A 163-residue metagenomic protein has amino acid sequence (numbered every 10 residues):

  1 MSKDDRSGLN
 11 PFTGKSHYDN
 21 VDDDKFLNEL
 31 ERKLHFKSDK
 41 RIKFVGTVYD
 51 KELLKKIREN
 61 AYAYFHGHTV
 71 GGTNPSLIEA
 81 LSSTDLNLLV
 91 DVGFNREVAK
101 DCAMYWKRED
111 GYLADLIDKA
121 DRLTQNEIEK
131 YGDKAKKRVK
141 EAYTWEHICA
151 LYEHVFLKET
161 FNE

Functional and structural regions predicted by a protein language model:
N10-K51: Nucleotide-activated donor-binding/catalytic signature segment of Leloir-type glycosyltransferases, i.e., the conserved
Y49, L53, H68-T73, F94: Active-site donor-sugar recognition loop in glycosyltransferases
K51, K55, N74, L89 (+1 more regions): Glycine-rich phosphate-binding loop at the start of an alpha helix
K55, L77-S82, G93-E97: Short alpha-helical segment that forms part of, or immediately flanks, the ligand-binding pocket in carbohydrate-active
K56-G72, D85-L86: Acidic donor-binding loop of glycosyltransferase active sites
V70-G71, L86-N87, G93-F94, E109-G111: Flexible glycine-rich beta->alpha loop in the catalytic core of nucleotide-sugar glycosyltransferases
R96-K119: Change "using UDP/GDP/dTDP sugars" to "using nucleotide sugars
Q125-L157, F161: A charged, aromatic-enriched C-terminal amphipathic alpha-helix characteristic of glycosyltransferases across folds
